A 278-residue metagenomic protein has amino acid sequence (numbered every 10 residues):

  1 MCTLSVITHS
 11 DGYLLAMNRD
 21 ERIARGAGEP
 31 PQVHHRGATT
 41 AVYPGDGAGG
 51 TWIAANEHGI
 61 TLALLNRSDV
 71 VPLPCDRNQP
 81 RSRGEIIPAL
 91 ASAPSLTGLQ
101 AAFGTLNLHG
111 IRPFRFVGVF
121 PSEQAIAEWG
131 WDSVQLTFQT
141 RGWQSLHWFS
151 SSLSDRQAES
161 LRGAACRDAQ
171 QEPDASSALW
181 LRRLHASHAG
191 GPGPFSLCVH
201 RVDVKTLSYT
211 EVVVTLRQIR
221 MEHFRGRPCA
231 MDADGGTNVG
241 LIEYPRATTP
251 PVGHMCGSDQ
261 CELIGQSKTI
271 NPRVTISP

Functional and structural regions predicted by a protein language model:
M1-C256, C261, G265, V274-P278: N-terminal nucleophile
